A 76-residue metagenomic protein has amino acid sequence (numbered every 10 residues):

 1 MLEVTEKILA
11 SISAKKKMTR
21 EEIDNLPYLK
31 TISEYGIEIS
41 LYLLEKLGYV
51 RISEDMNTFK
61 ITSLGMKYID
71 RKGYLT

Functional and structural regions predicted by a protein language model:
M1-S11, N57: Short alpha-helical segments that sit at the start of domains
K17-Y28: Short acidic, hydrophobic short linear motifs in intrinsically disordered regions
K30-K46: Short amphipathic alpha-helical interaction segments
E45-D55: A short, conserved structural fragment
N57-S63: Minor-groove-contacting beta-hairpin "wing" of winged helix-turn-helix DNA-binding domains
L64-T76: Short, amphipathic alpha-helical interaction segments positioned at domain boundaries
